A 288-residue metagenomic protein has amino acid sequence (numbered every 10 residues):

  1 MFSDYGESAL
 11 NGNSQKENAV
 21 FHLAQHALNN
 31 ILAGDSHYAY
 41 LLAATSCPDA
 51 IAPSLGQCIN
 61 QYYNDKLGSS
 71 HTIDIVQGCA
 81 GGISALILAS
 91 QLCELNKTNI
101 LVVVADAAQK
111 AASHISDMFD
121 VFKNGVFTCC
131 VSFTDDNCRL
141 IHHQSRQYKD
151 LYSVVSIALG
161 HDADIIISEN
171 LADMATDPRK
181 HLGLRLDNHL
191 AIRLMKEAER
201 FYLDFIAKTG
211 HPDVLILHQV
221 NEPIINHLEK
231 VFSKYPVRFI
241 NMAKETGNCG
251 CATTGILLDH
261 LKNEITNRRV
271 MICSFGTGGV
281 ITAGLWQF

Functional and structural regions predicted by a protein language model:
M1-N18, L86-S153, G255-F288: Conserved beta-strand-centric core segments of catalytic alpha/beta enzyme folds
S8-H26, C47, I73-I83, F119-D120 (+2 more regions): Active-site pocket-shaping loop/turn-to-helix segments
F21, Q25, C47-P48, Q61 (+3 more regions): Claisen-condensing/thiolase-fold acyl-transfer catalytic domains that form or cleave C-C bonds in fatty acid
H22-N29, D117-A243: Hydrophobic pocket-lining "lid/loop/helix" segments that shape and contact the acyl-thioester
A33-A39, T209-D213, E264-R268: Short helix-loop-beta connector
D35, Y40-D65: Anion-binding (especially nucleotide phosphate/pyrophosphate-binding) glycine-rich loop and adjoining beta-alpha core
D49-C58, I87, A107-S113, F119 (+3 more regions): Active-site-adjacent elements of ketosynthase-type condensing enzymes
